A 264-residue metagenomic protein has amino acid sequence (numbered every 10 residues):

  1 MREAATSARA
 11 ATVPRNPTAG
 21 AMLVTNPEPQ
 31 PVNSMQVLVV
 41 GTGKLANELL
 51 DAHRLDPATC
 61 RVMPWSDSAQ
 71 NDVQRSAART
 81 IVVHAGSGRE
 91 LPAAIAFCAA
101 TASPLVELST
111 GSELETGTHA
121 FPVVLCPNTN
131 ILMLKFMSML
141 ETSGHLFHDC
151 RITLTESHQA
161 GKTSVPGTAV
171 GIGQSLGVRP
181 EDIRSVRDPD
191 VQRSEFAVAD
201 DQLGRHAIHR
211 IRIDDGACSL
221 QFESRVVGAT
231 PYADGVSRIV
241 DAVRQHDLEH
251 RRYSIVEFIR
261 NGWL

Functional and structural regions predicted by a protein language model:
M1-N33: N-terminal amphipathic/basic-hydrophobic helices that include classical n-h-c signal peptides and signal-anchor
Q36-S76, C150-L264: C-terminal substrate-binding/catalytic lobe of Rossmann-fold NAD(P)-dependent oxidoreductases
H53, F97-C98, T116-T118, F147: A generic structural signal for well-ordered alpha-helical segments
R75-P92: Rossmann-like NAD(P)-binding element
A85, F97-L114: ADP-ribose/adenylate-binding Rossmann-like module
G88, T110-S112, N128-T129, S157-Q159: Short, ordered loop/turn segments at secondary-structure junctions
E90-A93, E113-E115: Short, well-ordered alpha-helical microsegments
E107-L125, L134, M139-T142: Rossmann-fold NAD(P)-binding glycine/threonine-rich loop
